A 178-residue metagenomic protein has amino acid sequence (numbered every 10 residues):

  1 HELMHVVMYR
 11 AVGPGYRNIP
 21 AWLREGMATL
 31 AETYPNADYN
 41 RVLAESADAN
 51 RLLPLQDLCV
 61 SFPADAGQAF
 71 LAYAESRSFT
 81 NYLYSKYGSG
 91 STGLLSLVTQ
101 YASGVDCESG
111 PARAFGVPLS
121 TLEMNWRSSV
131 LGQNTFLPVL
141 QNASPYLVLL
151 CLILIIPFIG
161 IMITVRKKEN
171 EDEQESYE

Functional and structural regions predicted by a protein language model:
E2-V7: Short alpha-helix carrying the canonical HExxH Zn2+-binding catalytic motif
R10-K86, S91-A143: Acidic/His/Gly-enriched intrinsically disordered linker/tail segments that often contain short helix/coil "MoRF-like"
N134-E178: C-terminal single-pass membrane-anchor helix
